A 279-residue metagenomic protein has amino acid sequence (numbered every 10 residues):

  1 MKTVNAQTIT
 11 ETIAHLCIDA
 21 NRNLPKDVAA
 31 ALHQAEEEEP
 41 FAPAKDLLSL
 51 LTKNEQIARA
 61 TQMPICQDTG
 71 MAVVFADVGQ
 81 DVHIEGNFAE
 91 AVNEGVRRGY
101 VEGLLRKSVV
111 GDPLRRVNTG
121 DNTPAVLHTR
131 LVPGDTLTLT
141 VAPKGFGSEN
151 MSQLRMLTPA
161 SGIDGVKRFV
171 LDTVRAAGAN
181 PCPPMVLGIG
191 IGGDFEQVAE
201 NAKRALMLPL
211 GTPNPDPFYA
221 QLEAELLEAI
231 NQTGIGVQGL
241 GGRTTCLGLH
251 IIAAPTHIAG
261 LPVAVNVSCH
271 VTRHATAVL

Functional and structural regions predicted by a protein language model:
M1-L279: Non-transmembrane, aqueous-exposed alpha-helical and coiled segments at domain scale
